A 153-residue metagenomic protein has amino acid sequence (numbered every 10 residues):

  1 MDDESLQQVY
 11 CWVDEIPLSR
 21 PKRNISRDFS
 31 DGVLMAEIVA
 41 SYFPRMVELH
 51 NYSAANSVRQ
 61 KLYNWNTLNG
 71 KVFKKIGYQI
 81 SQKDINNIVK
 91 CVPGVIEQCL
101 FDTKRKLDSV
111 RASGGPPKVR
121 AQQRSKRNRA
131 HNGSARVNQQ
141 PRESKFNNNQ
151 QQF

Functional and structural regions predicted by a protein language model:
M1-F153: Alpha-helical coiled-coil scaffolding segments
